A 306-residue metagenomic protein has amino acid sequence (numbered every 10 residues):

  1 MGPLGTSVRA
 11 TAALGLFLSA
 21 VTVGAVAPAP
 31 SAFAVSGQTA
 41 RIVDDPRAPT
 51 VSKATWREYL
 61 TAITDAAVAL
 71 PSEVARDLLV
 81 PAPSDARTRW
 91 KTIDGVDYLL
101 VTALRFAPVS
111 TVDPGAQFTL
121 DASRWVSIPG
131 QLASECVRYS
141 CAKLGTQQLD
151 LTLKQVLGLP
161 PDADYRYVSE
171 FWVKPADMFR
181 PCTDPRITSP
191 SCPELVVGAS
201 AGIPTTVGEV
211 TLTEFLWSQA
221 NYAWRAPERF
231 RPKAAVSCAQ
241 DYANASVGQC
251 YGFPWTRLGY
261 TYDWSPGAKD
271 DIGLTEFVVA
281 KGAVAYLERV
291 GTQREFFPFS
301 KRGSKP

Functional and structural regions predicted by a protein language model:
M1-L14: Bacterial N-terminal signal peptides that target proteins for export
T11-A25: Bacterial N-terminal signal peptides
T22-S36: Signal peptide processing junction and immediate N-terminal pro/mature segment of secreted/exported proteins
V35-V126: ADP-ribose/NAD+-binding catalytic cleft of ART/PARP-like enzymes
A107, L132-E135, M178-R180: Primarily extracytoplasmic ectodomains and periplasmic/lumenal surface modules that are beta-strand-rich
L120-D121, Q148, A163-R166: Short, well-structured alpha-helical interface segments that form or flank functional binding sites
G130-K154: Short active-site loop/helix that positions an aromatic residue
Q155-P306: Conserved NAD+-utilizing ADP-ribose enzyme module
